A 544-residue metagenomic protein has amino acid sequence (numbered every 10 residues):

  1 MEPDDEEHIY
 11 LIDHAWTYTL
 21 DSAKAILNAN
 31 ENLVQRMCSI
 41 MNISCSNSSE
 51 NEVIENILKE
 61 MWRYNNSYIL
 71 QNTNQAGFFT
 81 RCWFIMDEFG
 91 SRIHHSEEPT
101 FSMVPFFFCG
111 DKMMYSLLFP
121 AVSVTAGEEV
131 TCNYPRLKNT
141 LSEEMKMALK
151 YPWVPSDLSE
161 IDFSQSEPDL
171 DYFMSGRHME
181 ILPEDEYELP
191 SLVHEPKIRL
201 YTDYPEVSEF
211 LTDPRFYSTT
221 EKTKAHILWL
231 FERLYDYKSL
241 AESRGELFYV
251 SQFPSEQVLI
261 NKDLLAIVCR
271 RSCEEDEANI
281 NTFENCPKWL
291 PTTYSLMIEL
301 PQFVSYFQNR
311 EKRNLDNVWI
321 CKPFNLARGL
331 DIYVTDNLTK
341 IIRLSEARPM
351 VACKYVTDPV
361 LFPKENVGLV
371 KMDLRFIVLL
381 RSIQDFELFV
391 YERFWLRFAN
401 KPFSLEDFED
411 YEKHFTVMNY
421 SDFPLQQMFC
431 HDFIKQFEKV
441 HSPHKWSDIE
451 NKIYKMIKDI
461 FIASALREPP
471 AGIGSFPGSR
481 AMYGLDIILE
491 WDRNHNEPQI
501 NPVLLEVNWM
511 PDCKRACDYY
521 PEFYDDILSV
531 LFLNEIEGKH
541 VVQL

Functional and structural regions predicted by a protein language model:
M1-T100: Catalytic cores of histone-lysine modification enzymes
E2-E6, A15-T19, A23-A25, N32 (+19 more regions): Conserved beta-strand elements of beta-rich interaction domains across eukaryotes, especially beta-propellers
R81, I85, S116, V122 (+12 more regions): Short amphipathic alpha-helical molecular recognition features
R92, A126-E129, E144, T202 (+12 more regions): Acidic, Ser/Thr-rich intrinsically disordered and amphipathic helical segments
E97-K197, M510: C-terminal SET catalytic tail plus cysteine-rich post-SET Zn-binding segment of SAM-dependent SET-domain
F108, P190-S191, S239-Y249, E284-K288 (+3 more regions): Surface-exposed beta-strand-to-loop junctions that form interaction patches on eukaryotic regulatory domains
Y201-V318, N325-A327, V334-N337, R343: Conserved N-proximal alpha/beta basic substrate-recognition cap immediately N-terminal to, or forming the N-lobe
N314-N317, F324-M482, I488-I500, K514-L544: Catalytic core of tubulin tyrosine ligase-like
